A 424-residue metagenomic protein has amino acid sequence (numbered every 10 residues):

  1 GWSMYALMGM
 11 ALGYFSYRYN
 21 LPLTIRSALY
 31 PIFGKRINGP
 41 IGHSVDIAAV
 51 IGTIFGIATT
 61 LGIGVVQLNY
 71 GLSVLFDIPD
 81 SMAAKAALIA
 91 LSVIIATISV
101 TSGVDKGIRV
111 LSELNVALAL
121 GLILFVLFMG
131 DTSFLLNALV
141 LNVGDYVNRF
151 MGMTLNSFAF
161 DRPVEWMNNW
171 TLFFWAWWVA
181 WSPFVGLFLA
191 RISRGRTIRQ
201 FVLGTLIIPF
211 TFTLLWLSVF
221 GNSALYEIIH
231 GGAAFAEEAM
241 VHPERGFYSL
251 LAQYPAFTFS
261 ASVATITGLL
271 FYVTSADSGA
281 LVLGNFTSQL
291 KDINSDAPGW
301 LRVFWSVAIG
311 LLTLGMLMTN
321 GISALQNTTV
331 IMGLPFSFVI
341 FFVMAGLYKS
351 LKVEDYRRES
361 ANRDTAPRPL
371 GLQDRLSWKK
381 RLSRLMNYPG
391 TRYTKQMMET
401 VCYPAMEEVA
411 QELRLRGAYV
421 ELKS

Functional and structural regions predicted by a protein language model:
G1-G64, V74-I98, M129-T132, I266-A276: Helix-loop-helix module between adjacent transmembrane segments
A11-L21, Y70-F76, S92-L114, V126 (+4 more regions): Membrane-water interface regions at transmembrane-helix termini and the short interhelical loops of multi-pass membrane
Y14-P40, K106, V110, E227-A252 (+1 more regions): Flexible loop linkers connecting adjacent transmembrane helices in multi-pass alpha-helical membrane transporters
P22-P40, G64-A87, A119-L122, G186-R196 (+2 more regions): Helix-loop-helix connectors at the membrane interface of multi-pass transporters/channels
G34-H43, D80-T97, T101, L172-A180 (+3 more regions): Loop-to-transmembrane helix boundary motifs in multi-pass membrane proteins
V45-T53, T59, N69, S102-M129 (+3 more regions): Membrane-interface loop-to-helix entry segments
A58-L75, A87, L120-F160, F220-L225 (+1 more regions): Hydrophobic alpha-helical segments and their helix-loop junctions in multi-pass secondary transporters
N148-V164, S223-T258: Membrane-interface interhelical connector segments
